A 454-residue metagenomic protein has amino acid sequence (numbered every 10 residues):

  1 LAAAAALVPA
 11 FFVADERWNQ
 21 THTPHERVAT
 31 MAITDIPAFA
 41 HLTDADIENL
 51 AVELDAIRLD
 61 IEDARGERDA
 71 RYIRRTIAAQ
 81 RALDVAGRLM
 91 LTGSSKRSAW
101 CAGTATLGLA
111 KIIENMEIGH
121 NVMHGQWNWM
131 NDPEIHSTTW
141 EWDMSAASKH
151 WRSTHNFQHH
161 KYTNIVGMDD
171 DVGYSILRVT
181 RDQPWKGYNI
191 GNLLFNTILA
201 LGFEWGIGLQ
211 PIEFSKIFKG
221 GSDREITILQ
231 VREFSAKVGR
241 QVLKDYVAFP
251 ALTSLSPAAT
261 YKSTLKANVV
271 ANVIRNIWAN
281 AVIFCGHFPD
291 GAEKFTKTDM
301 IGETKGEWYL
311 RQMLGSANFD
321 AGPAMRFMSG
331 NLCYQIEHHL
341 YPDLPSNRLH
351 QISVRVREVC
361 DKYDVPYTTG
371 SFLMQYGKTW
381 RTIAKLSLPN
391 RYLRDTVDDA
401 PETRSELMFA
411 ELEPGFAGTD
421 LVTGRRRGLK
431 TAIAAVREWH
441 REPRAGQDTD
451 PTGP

Functional and structural regions predicted by a protein language model:
L1, L7, F11-T30: Short, Lys/Arg-enriched N-terminal segments with co-localized hydrophobic residues within the first ~10-30 amino acids
V13, Q351-I352, R357-P454: In a subset of proteins, long, contiguous C-terminal domains/tails are tracked
A32-A82: Low-complexity, highly charged intrinsically disordered N-terminal segments that act as targeting/localization
E67-R71, R88-S95, P454: Catalytic cores of phosphodiester-bond-cleaving enzymes
T76-A102, A251-S256: Alpha-helical phosphate/pyrophosphate-handling elements in metalloenzyme active cores
C101-K111, V166-Q312, A317, R326 (+3 more regions): Hydrophobic transmembrane alpha-helical segments that form the core helix bundle of multi-pass membrane enzymes
G108-L229, M300-Y392: Membrane-embedded catalytic scaffold of the fatty acid hydroxylase/desaturase
